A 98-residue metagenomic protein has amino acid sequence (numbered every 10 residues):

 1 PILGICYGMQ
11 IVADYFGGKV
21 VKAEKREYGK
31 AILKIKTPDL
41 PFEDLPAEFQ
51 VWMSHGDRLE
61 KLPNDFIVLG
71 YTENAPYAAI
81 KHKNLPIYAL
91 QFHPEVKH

Functional and structural regions predicted by a protein language model:
P1-D44, Q50: Cysteine-nucleophile active-site neighborhood
P1-L3, I67, P86: Proline-centered loop/turn at the N-terminus of a beta-strand
C6, H55, H93: Active-site glycine-centered loops adjacent to acidic/histidine catalytic or metal-binding residues that shape
K30-I32, Y77-A79, A89: Conserved hydrophobic/aromatic beta-strand scaffold that supports enzyme active sites
P38-N84: Catalytic beta-strand/loop cores that center a nucleophilic Ser/Cys/Thr and support acyl-enzyme chemistry
F92-H98: Acyltransferase
